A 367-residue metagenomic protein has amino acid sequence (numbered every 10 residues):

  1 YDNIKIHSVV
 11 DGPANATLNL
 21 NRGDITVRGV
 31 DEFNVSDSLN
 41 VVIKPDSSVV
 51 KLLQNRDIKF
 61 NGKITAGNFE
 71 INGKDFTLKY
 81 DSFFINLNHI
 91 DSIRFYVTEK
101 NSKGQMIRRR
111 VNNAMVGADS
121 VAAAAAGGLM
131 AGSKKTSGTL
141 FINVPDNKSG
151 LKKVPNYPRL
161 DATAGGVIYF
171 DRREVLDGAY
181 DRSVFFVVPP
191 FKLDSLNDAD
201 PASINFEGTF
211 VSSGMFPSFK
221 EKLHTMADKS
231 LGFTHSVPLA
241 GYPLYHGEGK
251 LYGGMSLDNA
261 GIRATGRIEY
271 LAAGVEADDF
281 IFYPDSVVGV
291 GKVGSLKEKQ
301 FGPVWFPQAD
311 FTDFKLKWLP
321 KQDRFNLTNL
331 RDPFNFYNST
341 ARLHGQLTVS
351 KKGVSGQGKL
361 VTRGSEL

Functional and structural regions predicted by a protein language model:
Y1-L367: Structural signature for solvent-exposed beta-strand/loop edge elements and short helix-capping sites, enriched
